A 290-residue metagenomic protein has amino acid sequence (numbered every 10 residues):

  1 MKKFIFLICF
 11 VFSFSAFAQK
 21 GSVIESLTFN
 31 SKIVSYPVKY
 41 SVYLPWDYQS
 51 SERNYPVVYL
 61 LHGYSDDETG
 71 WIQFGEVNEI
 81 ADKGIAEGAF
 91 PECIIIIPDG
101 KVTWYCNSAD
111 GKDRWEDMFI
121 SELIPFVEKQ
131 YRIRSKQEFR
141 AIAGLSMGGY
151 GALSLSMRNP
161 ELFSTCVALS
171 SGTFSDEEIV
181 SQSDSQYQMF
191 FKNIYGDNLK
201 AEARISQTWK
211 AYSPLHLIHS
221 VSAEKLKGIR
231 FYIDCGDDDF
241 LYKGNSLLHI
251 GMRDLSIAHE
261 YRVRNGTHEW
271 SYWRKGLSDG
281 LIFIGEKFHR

Functional and structural regions predicted by a protein language model:
F4-F14: Sec-dependent N-terminal signal peptides
Q19-R290: Non-catalytic cap/lid and distal C-terminal segments of serine-dependent acyl enzymes
